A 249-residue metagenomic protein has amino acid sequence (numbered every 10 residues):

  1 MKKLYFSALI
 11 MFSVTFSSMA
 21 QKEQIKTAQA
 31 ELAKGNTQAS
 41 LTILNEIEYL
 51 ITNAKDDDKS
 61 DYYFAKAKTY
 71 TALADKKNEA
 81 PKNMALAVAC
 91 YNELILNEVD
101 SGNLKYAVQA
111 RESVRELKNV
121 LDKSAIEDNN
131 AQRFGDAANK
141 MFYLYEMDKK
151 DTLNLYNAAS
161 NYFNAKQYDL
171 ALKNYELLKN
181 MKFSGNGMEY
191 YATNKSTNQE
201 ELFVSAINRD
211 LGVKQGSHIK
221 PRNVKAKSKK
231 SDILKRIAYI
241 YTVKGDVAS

Functional and structural regions predicted by a protein language model:
M1-A28: Bacterial Sec-dependent N-terminal signal peptides
D57, Y62, N154, G187-M188 (+1 more regions): TPR alpha-solenoid repeat register
